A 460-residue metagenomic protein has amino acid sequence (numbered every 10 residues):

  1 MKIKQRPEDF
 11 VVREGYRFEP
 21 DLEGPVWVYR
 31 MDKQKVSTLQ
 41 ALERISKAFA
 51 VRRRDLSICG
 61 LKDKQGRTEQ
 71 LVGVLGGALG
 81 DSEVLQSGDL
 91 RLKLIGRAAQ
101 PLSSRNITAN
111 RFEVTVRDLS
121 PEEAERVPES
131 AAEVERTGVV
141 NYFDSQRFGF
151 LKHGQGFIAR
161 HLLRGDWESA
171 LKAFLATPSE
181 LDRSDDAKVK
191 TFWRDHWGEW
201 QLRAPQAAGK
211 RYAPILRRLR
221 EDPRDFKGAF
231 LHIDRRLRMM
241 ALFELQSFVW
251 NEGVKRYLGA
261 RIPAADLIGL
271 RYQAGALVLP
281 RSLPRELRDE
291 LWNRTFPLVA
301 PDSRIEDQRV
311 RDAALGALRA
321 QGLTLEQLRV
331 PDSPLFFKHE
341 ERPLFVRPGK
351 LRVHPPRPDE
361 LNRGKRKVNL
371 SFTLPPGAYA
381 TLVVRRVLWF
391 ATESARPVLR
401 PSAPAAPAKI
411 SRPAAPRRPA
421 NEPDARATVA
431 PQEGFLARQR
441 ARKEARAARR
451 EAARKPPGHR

Functional and structural regions predicted by a protein language model:
M1-R17, D21-L22, V26, Q34 (+4 more regions): Extended, charged/glycine-rich binding lobes that contact polyanionic ligands
K4, D222, V387, P397-R460: Basic Arg/Gly/Lys-rich low-complexity intrinsically disordered segments
L42: Generic structural marker for isolated residues within well-ordered, non-membrane alpha-helices of soluble domains
